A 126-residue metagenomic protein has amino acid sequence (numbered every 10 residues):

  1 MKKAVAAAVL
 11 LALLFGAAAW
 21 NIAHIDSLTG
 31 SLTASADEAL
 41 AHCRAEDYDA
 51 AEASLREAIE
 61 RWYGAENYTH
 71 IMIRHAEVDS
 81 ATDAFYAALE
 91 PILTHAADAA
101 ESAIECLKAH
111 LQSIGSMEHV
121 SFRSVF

Functional and structural regions predicted by a protein language model:
M1-A41, E52-F126: C-terminal-biased regions
D49: Short, glycine- and charge-enriched coil/turn segments that flank and shape catalytic ligand pockets
